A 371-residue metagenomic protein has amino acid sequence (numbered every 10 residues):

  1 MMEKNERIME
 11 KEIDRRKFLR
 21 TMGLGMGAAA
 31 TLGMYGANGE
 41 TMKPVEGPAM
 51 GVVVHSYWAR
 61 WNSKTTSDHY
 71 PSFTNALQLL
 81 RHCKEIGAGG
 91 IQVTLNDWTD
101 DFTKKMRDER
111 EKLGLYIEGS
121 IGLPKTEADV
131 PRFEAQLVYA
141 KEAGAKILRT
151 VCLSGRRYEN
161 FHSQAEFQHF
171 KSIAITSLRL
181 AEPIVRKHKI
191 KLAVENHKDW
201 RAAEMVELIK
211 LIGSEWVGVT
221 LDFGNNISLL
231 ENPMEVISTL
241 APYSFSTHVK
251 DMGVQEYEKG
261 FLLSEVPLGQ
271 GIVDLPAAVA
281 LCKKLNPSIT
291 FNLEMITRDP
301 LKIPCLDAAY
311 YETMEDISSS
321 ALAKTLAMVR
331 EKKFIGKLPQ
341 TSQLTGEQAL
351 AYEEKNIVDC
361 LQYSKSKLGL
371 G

Functional and structural regions predicted by a protein language model:
N5-I147, T176, E315-G371: N-terminal pre-domain/capping segments
P48-H55, I91-V93, I117-I121, L148-T150 (+4 more regions): Hydrophobic faces of well-ordered beta-strands that scaffold small-molecule active sites in alpha/beta enzyme cores
H55, A59-K64, G155-N160, G253-F261 (+2 more regions): Flexible glycine/acidic-rich beta-alpha junction loops that bind and position SAM and/or redox cofactors in anaerobic
T65-Y70, Q164-A165, L262-P267: Short glycine-enriched, charge-decorated loop/helix-capping segments at active-site entrances that position
Q92-T103, L123-P131, Y158, N196-A203 (+3 more regions): Acidic-and-aromatic substrate-binding clefts and catalytic sites of carbohydrate-active enzymes
W98, E109, L113-I117, P124-G218 (+1 more regions): Active-site acidic/histidine proton-transfer and metal-coordination neighborhood in alpha/beta enzyme cores
R179-L285, S364: Acidic/histidine-rich catalytic cores of soluble enzymes
